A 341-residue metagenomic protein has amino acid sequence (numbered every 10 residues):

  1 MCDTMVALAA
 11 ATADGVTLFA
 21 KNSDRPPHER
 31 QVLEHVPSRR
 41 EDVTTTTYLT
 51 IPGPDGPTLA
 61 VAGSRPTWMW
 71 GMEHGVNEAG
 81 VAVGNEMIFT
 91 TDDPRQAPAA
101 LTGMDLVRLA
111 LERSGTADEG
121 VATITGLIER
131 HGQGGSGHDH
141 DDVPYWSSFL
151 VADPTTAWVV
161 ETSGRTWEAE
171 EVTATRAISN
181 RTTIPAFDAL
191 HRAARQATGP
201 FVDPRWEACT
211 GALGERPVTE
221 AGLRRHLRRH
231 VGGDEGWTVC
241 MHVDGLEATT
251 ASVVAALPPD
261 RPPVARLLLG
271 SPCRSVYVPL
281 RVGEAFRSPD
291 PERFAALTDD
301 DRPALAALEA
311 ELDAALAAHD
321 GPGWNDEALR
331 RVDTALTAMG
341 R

Functional and structural regions predicted by a protein language model:
M1-G103, T123-D234, T250: A contiguous strand-loop segment
R40-E41, M339-R341: C-terminal/peripheral segments of proteins
V107-S114: Short, well-ordered beta-strand elements within core beta-sheets of diverse protein domains
R108, T125, D188-H191, D203-G214 (+6 more regions): Generic detector of well-ordered alpha-helical segments enriched in charged/polar residues, highlighting helical
W237-V239: A long, hydrophobic alpha-helical segment
M241-G340: Substrate-recognition/cap regions that form aromatic- and gly/pro-loop-enriched pockets for small-molecule ligands
